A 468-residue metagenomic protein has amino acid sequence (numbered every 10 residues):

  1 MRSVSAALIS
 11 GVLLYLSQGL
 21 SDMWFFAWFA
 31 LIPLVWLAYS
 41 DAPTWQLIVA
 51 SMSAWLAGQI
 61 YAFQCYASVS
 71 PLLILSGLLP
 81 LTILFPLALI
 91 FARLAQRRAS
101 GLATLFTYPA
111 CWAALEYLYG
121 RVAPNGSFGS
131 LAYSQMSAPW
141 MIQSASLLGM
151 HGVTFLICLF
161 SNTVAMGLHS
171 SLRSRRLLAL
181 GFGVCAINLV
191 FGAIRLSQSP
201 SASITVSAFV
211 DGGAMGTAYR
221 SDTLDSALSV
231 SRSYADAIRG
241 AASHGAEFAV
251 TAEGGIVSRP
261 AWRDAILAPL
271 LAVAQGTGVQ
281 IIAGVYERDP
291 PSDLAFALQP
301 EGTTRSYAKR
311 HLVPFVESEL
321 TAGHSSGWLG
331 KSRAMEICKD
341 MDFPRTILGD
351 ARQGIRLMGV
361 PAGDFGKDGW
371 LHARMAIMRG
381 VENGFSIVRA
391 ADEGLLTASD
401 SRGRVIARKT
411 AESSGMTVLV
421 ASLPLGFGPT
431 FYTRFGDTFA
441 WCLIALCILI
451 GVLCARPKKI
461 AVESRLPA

Functional and structural regions predicted by a protein language model:
M1-L196, A208, G366, R379 (+3 more regions): Membrane-embedded alpha-helical bundles of multi-pass enzymes that act on lipidic or dolichyl-linked glycan substrates
Y66-L72, S76, A99, Y117-L148 (+3 more regions): Active-site catalytic loop in hydrolytic enzyme cores
A88, A92, Y234-R239, I347: Generic structural signal for well-ordered alpha-helices, preferentially at hydrophobic/aromatic core positions
P109, F248, G255-I256, W262-I282 (+2 more regions): CN hydrolase (nitrilase-like) catalytic-core segments centered on the catalytic cysteine and neighboring Lys/Glu
L148, F155, E253, V285 (+1 more regions): Glycine-rich, N-terminal phosphate-binding loop of Rossmann-like dinucleotide-binding domains
G192-F315, M335, K339: Soluble catalytic regions of membrane-associated enzymes that act on cell-envelope and secretory-pathway components
Q198, L298-P300, G327-L329, D400 (+1 more regions): Active-site beta-strand termini and strand-to-loop segments that position acidic
A461-A468: Cytoplasmic C-terminal tails of single-pass
